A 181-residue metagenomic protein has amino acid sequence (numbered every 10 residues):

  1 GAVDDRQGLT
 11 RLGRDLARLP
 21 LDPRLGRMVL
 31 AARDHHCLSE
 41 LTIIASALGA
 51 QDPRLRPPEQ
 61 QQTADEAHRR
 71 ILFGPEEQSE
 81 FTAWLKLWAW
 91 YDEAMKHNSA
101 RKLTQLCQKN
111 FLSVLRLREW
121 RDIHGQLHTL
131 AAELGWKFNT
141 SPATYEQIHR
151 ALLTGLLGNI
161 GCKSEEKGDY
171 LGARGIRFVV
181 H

Functional and structural regions predicted by a protein language model:
G1-H181: Second RecA-like catalytic domain
